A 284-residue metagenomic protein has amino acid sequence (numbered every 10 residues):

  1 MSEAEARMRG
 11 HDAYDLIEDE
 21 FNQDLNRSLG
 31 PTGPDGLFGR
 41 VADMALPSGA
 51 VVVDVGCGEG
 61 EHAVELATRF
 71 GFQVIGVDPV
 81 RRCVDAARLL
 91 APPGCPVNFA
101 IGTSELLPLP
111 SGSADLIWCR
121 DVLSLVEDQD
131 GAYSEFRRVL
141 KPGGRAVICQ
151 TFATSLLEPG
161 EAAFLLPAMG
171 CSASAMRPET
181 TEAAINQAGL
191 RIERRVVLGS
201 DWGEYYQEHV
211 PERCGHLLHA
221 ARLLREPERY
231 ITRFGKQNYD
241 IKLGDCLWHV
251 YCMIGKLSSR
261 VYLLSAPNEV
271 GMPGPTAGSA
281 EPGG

Functional and structural regions predicted by a protein language model:
M1-E20: N-terminal, positively charged/glycine-rich alpha-helical extensions of SAM-dependent methyltransferases
F21-F38: Conserved SAM-binding loop and adjacent beta-strand
V53, E59-L106: Class I SAM-dependent methyltransferase SAM/SAH-binding core
W118: A conserved beta-strand element that flanks and buttresses the S-adenosyl-L-methionine
D130-R145: A short glycine-rich, Lys/Arg-flanked "PGG" loop and its adjoining helix->strand segment in the class I
T151-S172: Short, glycine-/aromatic-enriched active-site segment of Class I SAM-dependent methyltransferases
S174-A188: Short alpha-helix
V196-G284: Conserved Class I S-adenosyl-L-methionine
